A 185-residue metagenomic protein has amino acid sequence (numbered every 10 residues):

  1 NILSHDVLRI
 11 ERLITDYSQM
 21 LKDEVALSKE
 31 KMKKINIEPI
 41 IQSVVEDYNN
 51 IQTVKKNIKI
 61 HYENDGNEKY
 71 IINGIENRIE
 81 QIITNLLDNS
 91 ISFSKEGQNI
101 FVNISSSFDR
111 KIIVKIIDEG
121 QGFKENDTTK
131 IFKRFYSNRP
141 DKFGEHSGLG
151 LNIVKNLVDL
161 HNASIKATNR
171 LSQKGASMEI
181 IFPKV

Functional and structural regions predicted by a protein language model:
H5-I10: Short alpha-helical segment of the dimerization/phosphotransfer core of two-component systems
V25-E30, K69-G74: Conserved micro-motifs of the catalytic ATP-binding
K31-N49: A conserved beta-strand-to-alpha-helix junction within the catalytic ATP-binding
S90-I91: Short helix-loop "hinge" at the ATP-lid/N-box region of the Bergerat-fold HATPase_c
F123-F135: Short conserved segment of the HATPase_c
G150, V154: Short alpha-helical Gxxx[C/S/T] motif in the catalytic ATP-binding
